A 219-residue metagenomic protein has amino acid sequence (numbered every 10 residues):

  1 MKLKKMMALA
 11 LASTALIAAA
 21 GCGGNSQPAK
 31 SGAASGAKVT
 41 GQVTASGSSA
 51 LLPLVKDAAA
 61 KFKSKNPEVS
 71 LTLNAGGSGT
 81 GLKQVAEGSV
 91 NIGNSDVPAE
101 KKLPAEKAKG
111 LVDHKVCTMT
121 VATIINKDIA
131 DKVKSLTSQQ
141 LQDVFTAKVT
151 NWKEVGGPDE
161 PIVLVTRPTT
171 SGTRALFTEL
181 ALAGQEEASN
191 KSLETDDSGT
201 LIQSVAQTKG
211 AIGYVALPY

Functional and structural regions predicted by a protein language model:
M1-A10: Bacterial N-terminal signal peptides that target proteins for export
L3, G23-A105, L111-K115, M119-Y219: Exported/periplasmic ABC-transporter solute-binding proteins
I17-G21: C-terminal motif of bacterial Sec signal peptides marking the signal peptidase cleavage site
